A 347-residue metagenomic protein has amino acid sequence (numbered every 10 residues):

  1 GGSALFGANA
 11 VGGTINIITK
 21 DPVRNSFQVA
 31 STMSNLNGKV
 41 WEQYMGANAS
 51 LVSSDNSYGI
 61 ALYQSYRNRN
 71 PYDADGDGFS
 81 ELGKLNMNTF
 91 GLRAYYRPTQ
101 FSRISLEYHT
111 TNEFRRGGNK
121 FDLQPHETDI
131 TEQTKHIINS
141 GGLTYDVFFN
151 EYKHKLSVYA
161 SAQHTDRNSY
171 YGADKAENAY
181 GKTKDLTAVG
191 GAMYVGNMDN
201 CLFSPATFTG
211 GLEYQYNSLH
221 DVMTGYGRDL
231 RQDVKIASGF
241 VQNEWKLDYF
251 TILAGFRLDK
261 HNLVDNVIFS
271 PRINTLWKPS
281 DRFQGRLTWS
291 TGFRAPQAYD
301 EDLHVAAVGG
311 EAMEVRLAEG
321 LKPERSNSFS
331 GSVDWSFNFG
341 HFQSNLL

Functional and structural regions predicted by a protein language model:
L5, N9-T32, Q43-N48: N-terminal periplasmic accessory domains that precede and gate Gram-negative outer-membrane beta-barrel machines
I18, G46-V52, Y63, R93-R97 (+5 more regions): Transmembrane beta-barrel domains of outer membrane proteins
R24, T32, G38, S50-Q133: Periplasmic-side early beta-strands and strand-to-turn transitions of outer-membrane beta-barrels
N25-N35, R67, G141, T251-N262 (+2 more regions): Transmembrane beta-strand segments that form the barrel wall of outer-membrane beta-barrel proteins
S34-L36, R67-P71, M87, T111-R116 (+6 more regions): Structural signature of outer-membrane beta-barrel domains
V40-E42, Y72-S80, T111, R116-P125 (+5 more regions): Outer-membrane beta-barrel translocator domains and adjoining extracellular loop/strand segments of Gram-negative
R97-E113, E132-D265, F329, Q343-L347: Face-selective signature of the C-terminal outer-membrane beta-barrel domain
L123-F149, K278, Q284, T288-L347: Outer-membrane beta-barrel signature, preferentially recognizing the C-terminal barrel domain of Gram-negative
